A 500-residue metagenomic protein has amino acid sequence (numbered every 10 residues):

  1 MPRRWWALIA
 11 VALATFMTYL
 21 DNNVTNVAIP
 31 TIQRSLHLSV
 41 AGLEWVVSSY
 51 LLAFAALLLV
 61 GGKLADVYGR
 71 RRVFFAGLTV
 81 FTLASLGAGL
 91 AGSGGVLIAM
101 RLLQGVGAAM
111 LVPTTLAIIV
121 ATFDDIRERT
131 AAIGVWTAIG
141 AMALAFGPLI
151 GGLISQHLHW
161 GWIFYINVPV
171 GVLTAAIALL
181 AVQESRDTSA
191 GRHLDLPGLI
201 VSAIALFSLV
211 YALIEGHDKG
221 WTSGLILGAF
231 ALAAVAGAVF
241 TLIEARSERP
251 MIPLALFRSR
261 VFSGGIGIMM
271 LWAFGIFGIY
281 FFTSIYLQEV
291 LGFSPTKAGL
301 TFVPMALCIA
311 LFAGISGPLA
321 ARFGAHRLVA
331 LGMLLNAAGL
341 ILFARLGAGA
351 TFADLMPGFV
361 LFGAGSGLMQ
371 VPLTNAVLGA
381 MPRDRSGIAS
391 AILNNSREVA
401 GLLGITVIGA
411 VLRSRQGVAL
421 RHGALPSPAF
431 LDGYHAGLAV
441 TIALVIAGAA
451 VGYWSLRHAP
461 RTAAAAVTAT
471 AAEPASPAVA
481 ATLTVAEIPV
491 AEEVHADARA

Functional and structural regions predicted by a protein language model:
M1-L180, F312-S316, F323, V329-A337 (+3 more regions): Transmembrane-helix bundle of Major Facilitator Superfamily
M1-T15, Y19, N375, I392 (+1 more regions): Transmembrane-helix exit segments and adjacent C-terminal regions of multi-pass membrane proteins
W5-A53, H159, T222-A229, A236-V239 (+2 more regions): Transmembrane core module of solute transporters
T15, L51, L78-F81, S85 (+14 more regions): Residue-level recognition of pore/gate-forming positions within transmembrane alpha-helices of multi-pass
P30, G62-K63, G151-G152, V210 (+5 more regions): Small-residue-mediated transmembrane helix hinge/kink sites in multi-pass secondary transporters
G69-L78, G94-G95, L111-T115, F123-V135 (+1 more regions): C-terminal module of multi-pass small-molecule transporters
V168-D187, A203-E215, L232-S247, G448-H458: C-terminal membrane-cytosol helix-exit motif in multi-pass small-molecule transporters
A175-A203, A245-R260, A321-R322, D384: Flexible interhelical linker loops that connect adjacent transmembrane helices in multi-pass membrane transporters
